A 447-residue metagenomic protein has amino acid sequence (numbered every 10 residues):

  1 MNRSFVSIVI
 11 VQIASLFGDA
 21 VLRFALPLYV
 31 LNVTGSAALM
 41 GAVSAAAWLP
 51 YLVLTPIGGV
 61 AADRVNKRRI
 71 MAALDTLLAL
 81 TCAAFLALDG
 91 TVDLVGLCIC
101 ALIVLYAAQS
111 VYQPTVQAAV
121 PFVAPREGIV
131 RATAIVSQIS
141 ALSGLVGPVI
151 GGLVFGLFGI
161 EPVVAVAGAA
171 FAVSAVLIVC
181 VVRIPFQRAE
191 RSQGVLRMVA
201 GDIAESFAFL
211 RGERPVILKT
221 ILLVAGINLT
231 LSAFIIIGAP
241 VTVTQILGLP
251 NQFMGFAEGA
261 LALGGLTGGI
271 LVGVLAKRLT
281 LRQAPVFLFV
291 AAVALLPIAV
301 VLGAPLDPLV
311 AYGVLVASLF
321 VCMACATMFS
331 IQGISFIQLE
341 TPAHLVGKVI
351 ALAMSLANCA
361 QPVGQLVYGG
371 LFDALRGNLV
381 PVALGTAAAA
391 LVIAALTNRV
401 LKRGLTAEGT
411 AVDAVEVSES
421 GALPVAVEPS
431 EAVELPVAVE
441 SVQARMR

Functional and structural regions predicted by a protein language model:
M1-F5, I184-L222, E416-G421: Juxtamembrane intracellular "pre-TM" segments in multi-pass secondary transporters
M1-V9, A37, V95, I99 (+3 more regions): Primarily residues marking transmembrane-helix entry/exit sites
S7-R23, A47-V60, N66-L78, L97-G156 (+7 more regions): Substrate-agnostic recognition of the 12-TM MFS/MFS-like secondary transporter fold
L22-A25, Y29, T34-G41, A134 (+2 more regions): Small-residue hotspots at the loop-to-helix junctions and early N-terminal turns of transmembrane alpha-helices
F24-A25, F158-A165, A208-L271: A single, central transmembrane helix in multi-pass transporters
N32-V33, D63-R64, G90-T91, F122 (+4 more regions): Membrane-helix boundary and inter-helical linker elements of multi-pass secondary transporters
V53, I57, I70, A84 (+3 more regions): C-terminal transmembrane bundle of multi-pass solute transporters/carriers
V95-Y106, G128-A189, G259, G313 (+2 more regions): Hydrophobic alpha-helical transmembrane segments
